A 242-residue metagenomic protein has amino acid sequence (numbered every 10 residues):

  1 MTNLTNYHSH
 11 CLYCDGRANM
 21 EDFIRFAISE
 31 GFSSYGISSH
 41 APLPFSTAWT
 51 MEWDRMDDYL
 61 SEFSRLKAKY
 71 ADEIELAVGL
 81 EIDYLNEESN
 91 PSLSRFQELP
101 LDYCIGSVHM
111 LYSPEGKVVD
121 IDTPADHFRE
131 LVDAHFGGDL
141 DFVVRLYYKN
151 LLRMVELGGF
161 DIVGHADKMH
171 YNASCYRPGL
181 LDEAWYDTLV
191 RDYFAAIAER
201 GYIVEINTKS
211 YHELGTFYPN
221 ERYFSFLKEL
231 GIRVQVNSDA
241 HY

Functional and structural regions predicted by a protein language model:
M1-N86, P91, F96-E98, D102 (+4 more regions): An N-terminally biased module of ancient metal coordination in phosphate/nucleic-acid-related enzymes
E21-D22, L180-R191, T216-S225: Charged helix-capping and loop-helix junction motifs
I28, A198, K228: Anion (oxyanion) recognition and catalysis
Y35-I37, C104, V163, V204: Hydrophobic residues within beta-strands of alpha/beta enzymes
T47, E115-G116, G215: Short glycine-/acidic-enriched loop or helix-start segments at secondary-structure transitions that form or flank
M56-E199: Extended substrate/RNA-proximal surfaces in nucleic-acid metabolism proteins
E205, Y211-Y242: H/E-rich (His + Asp/Glu) clusters that bind or coordinate divalent metals
